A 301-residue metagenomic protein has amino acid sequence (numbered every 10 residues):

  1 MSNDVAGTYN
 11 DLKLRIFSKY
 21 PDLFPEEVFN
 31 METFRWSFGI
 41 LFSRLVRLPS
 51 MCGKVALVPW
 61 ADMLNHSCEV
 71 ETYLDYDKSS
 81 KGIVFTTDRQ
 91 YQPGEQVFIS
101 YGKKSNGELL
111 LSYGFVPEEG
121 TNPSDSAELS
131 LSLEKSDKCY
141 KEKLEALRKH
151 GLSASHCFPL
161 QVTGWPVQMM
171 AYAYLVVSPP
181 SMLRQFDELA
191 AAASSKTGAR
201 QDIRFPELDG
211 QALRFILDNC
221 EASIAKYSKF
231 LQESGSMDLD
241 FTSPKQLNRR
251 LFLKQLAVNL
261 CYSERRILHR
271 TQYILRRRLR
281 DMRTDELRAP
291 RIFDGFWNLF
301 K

Functional and structural regions predicted by a protein language model:
M1-K301: Long, positively charged leader/targeting segments at protein N-termini
